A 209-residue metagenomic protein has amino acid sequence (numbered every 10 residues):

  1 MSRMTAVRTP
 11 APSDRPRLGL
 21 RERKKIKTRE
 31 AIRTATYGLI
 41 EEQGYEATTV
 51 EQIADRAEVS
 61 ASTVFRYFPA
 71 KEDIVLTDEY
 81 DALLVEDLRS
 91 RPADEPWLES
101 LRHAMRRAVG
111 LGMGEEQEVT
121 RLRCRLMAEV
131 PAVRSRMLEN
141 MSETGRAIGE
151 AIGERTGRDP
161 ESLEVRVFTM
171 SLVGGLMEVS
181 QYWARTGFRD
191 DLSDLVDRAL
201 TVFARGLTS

Functional and structural regions predicted by a protein language model:
M1-P12, F188-S209: C-terminal peripheral helix-coil segments that are non-catalytic and often amphipathic
S2-Q43, A47-S62, L83: Basic, helix-initiating cap at the start of DNA-binding domains
I32, A70-V75: Short amphipathic alpha-helical segment with a characteristic S/N-K-E followed by hydrophobic residues
D55, P69-A70: Residue-level detection of the helix-turn-helix DNA-binding "recognition helix"
S62-P69: Base-recognition residues in the alpha-helical recognition helix of bacterial helix-turn-helix
A82, E118-R146, R158: Short secondary-structure transition hinges
E86-R123: Hydrophobic alpha-helical connector segments
L138, E154-L200: Hydrophobic/aromatic-rich alpha-helical bundle segments in the mid-to-C-terminal region
